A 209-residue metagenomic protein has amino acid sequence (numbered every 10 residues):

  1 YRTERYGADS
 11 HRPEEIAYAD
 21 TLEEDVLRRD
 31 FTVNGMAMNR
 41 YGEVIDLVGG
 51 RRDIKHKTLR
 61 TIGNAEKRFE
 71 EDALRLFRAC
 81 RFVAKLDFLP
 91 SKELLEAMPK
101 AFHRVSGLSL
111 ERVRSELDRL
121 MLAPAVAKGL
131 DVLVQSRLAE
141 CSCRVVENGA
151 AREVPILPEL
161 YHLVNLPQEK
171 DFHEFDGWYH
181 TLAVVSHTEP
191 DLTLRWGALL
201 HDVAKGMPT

Functional and structural regions predicted by a protein language model:
Y1-T209: Catalytic cores of the polymerase beta-like nucleotidyltransferase superfamily and closely associated nucleotide
